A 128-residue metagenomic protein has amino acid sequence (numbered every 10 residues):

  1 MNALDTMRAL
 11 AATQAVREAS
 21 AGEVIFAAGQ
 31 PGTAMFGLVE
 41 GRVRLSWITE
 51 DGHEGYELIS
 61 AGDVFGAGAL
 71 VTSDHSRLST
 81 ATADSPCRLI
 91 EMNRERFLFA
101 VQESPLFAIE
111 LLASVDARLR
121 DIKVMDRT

Functional and structural regions predicted by a protein language model:
N2-R17: A short glycine-rich, His/Asp/Glu-containing loop-to-beta-strand
R8, E18-S85: Cyclic nucleotide-binding regulatory domains
R77-L78, E95-T128: A small-molecule sensor/coupling module
C87-R96: A short hydrophobic beta-strand segment most commonly corresponding to one strand of the jelly-roll/cupin
